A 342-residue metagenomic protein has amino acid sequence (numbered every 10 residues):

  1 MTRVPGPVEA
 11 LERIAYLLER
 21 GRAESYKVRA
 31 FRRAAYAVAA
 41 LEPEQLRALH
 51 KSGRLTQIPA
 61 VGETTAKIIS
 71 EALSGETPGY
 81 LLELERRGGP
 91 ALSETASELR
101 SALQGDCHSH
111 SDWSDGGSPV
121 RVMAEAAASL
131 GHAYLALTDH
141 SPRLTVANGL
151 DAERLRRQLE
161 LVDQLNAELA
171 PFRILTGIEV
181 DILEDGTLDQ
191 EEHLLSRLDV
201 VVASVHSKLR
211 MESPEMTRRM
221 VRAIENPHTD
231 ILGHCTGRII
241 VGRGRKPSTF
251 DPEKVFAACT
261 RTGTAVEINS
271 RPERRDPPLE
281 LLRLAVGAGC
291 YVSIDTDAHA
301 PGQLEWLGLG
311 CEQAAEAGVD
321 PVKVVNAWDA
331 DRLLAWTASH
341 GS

Functional and structural regions predicted by a protein language model:
M1-L99: Long, highly charged, low-complexity intrinsically disordered interaction regions that mediate electrostatic DNA/RNA
T2-R3, P78-A102, V120-E125, G131 (+2 more regions): Charged catalytic cores and adjacent phosphate/nucleic-acid-binding surfaces used for phosphate/nucleic-acid chemistry
C107-W113, Y134-T138: Ser/Thr-glycine-rich phosphate-binding loops at phosphate-binding pockets of nucleotides, nucleotide cofactors
D112-S114, H299-A300: Short strand->helix junction
G117: Positively charged, glycine-rich low-complexity segments
G177-V180, L309: Active-site catalytic microenvironments in core metabolic enzymes, especially phosphate/sugar-handling
